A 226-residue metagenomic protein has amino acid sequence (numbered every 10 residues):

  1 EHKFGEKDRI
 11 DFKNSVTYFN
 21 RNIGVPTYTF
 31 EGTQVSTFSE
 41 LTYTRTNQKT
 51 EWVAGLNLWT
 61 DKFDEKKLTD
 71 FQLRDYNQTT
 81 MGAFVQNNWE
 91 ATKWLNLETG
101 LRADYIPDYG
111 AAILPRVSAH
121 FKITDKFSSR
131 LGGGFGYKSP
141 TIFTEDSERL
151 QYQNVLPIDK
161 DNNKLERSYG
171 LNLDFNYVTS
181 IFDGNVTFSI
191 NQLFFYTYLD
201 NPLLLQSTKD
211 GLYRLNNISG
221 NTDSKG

Functional and structural regions predicted by a protein language model:
E1, E51-V53, N88-E90, W94-E98 (+4 more regions): Hydrophobic transmembrane alpha-helix bundles
E1-Y109, T187-F194, K225-G226: Face-selective signature of the C-terminal outer-membrane beta-barrel domain
K3, K7-I23, K122, R130 (+1 more regions): Membrane-embedded beta-barrel scaffold of Gram-negative outer-membrane proteins
Q34-S36, Q78-T80, G110-I113, L156 (+3 more regions): Membrane-spanning beta-strands of outer-membrane beta-barrel proteins
L41, K160, Y177-T179: Generic recognition of flexible, low-complexity loop/linker segments
K62, R74, P107-A112, K126-L171 (+1 more regions): Surface-exposed extracellular loop regions of Gram-negative outer-membrane beta-barrel proteins, predominantly
A91-K93, F121-K126: Secondary-structure transition/capping motifs at alpha-helix termini and the adjoining loop/turn into the next element
